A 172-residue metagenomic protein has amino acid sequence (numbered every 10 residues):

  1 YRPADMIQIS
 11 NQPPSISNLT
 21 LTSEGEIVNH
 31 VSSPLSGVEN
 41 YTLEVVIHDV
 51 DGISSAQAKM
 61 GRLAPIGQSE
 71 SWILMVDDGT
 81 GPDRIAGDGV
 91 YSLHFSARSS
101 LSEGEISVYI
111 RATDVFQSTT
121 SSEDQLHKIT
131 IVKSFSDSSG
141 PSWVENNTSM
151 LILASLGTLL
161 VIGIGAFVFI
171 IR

Functional and structural regions predicted by a protein language model:
Y1, F116-D124: Beta-sandwich strand segments
P14-S15: Proline-centered linker/hinge motifs at extracellular inter-domain junctions
N29, S33-S36, N40-G52, R62-A64 (+1 more regions): Extracellular acidic, Ser/Thr/Pro-rich low-complexity tracts
Y41, S102-I110: Exposed beta-strand face motif in extracellular beta-rich ectodomains
G81-S96: Aromatic sugar-binding surface patches on proteins that engage polysaccharides or sugar-phosphate polymers
S96-S102: Short, surface-exposed loop/turn segments at beta-strand-coil junctions that are enriched for proline with nearby
I129-I152: Short, aromatic-rich amphipathic segments at membrane interfaces that lie adjacent to a transmembrane helix or signal
V161-R172: C-terminal membrane-anchoring or membrane-association module
